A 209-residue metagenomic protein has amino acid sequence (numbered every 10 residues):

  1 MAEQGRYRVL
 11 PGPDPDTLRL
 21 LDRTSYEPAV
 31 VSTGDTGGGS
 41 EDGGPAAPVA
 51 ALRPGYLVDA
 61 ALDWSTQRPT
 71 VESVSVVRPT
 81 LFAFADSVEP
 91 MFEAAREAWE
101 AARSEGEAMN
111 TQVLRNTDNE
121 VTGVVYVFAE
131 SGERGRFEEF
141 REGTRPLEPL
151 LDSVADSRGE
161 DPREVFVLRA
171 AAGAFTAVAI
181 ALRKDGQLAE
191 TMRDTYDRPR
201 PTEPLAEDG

Functional and structural regions predicted by a protein language model:
M1-D16, E93-N116: Structural detector for short beta-strands of small beta-barrel domains
A2-Q4, L57, V121: A general secondary-structure signal for short beta-strands and their flanking turns/coil in non-transmembrane regions
L18-D22: SH3/SH3-like beta-barrel fold
T24-A51: Beta-strand/loop nucleic-acid-binding surfaces
G44-P45, Y56, F92-A95: Intrinsic low-complexity repeat tracts in disordered regions, enriched in small/polar residues
L52-E72, D161-A170: Flexible glycine-rich surface loops and low-complexity tracts that mediate binding to linear polymers
D63-A94, D185-G186, P199: OB-fold/S1-family single-stranded nucleic acid-binding modules
V113-G209: A eukaryote-biased signal for long
